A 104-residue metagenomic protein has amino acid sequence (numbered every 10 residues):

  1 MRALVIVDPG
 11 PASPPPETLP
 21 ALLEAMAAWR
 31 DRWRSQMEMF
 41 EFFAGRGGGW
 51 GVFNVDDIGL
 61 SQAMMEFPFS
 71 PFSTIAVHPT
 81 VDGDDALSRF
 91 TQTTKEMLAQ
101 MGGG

Functional and structural regions predicted by a protein language model:
M1-G104: Conserved, structured core segments of small domains
